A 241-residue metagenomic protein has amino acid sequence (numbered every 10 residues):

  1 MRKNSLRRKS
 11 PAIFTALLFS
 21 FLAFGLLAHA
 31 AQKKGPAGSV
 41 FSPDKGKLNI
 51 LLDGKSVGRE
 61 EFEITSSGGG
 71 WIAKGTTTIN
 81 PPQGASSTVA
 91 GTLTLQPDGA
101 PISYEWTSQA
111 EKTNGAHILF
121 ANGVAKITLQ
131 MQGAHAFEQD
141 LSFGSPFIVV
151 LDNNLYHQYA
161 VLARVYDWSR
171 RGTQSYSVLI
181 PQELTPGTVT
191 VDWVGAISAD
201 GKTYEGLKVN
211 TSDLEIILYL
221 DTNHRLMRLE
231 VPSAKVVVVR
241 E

Functional and structural regions predicted by a protein language model:
K3-L17: Bacterial N-terminal signal peptides that target proteins for export
T15-G25: Bacterial N-terminal signal peptides
A28-Q32: Boundary at the C-terminal end of the N-terminal hydrophobic targeting segment
F41-P43, V57, A110-G206, E230: Solvent-exposed helix/loop surface patches that form functional interfaces
P43-D44, T88, S212-L214: Short, small/polar residue-rich loop motifs at catalytic or cofactor-binding pockets
L52-M131, L229: N-terminal mature ectodomain segment of secretory-pathway/periplasmic proteins
I216-S233: Short, exposed beta-strand-loop hairpins at the edges of beta-sheets in extracellular/periplasmic proteins
